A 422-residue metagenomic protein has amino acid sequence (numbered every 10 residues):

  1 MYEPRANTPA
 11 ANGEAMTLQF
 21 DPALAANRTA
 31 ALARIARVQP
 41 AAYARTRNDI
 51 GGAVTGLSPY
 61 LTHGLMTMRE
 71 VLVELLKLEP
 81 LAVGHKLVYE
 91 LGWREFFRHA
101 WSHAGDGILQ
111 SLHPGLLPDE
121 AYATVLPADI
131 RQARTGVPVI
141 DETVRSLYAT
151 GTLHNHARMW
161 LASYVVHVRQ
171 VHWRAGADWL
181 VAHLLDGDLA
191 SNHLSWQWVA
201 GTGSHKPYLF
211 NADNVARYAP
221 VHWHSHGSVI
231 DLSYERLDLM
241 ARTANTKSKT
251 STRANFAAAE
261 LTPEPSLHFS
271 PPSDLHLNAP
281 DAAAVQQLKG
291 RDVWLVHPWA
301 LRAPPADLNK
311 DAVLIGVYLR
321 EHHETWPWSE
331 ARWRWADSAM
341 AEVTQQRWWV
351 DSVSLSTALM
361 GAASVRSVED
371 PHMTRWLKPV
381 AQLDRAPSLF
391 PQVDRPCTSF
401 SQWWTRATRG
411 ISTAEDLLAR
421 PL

Functional and structural regions predicted by a protein language model:
Y2-N12, T17-T29, Q39-Y89, W93 (+6 more regions): Trp/Phe/Arg-rich N-terminal binding region typifying the photolyase-homology
R34-R37: Solvent-exposed edge beta-strands and adjacent loop segments that serve as assembly or binding interfaces
M66-E74, A82-S273: Active-site-proximal binding-pocket segments
